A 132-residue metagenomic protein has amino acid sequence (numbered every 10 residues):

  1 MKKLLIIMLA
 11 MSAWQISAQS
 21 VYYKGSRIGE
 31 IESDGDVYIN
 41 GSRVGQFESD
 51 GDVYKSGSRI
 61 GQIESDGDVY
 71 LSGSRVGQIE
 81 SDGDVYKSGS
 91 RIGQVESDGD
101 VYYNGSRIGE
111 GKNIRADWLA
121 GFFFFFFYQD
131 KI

Functional and structural regions predicted by a protein language model:
K2-I6, S12, I16-G35, N40-V44 (+5 more regions): Long terminal segments
